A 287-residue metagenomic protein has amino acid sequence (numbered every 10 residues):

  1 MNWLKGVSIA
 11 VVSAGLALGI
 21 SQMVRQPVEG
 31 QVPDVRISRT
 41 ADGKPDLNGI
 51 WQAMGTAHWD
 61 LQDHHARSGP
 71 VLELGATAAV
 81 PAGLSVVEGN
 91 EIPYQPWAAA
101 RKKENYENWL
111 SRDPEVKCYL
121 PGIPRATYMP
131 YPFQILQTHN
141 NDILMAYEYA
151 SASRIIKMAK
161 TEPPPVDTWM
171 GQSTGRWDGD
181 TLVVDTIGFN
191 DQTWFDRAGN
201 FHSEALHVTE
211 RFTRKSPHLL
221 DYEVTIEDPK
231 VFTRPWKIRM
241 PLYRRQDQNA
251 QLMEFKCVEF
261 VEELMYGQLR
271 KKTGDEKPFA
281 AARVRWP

Functional and structural regions predicted by a protein language model:
N2-P287: PEST-like low-complexity, intrinsically disordered acidic/proline/serine-rich tracts that flank trafficking/processing
